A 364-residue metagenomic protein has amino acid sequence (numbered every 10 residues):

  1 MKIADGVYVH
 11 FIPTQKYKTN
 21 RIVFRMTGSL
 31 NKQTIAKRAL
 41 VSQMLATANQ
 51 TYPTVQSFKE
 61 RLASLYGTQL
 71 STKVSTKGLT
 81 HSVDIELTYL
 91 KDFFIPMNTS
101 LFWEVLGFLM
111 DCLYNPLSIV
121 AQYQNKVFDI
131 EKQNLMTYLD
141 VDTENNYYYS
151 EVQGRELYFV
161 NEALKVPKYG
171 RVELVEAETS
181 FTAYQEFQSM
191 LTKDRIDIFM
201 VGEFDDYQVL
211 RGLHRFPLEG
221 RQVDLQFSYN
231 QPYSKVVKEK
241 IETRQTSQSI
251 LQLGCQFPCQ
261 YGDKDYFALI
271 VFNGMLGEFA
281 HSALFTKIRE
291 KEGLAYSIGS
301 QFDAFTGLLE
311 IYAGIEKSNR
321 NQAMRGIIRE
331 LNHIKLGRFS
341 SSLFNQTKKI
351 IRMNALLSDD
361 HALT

Functional and structural regions predicted by a protein language model:
M1-Y66, R171-L174, Y184-K287, M324 (+1 more regions): His/Glu-rich zincin catalytic helix
H10-I12, K18-L30, A36, Q56-D111 (+5 more regions): M16 family metallopeptidases and their MPP-like homologs
A48, A121, D140, E144 (+9 more regions): Hydrophobic alpha-helical scaffolding
A48-T51, F93-P96, N115-Q124: Short, polar/flexible loop-turn hinges at active-site or ligand-entry regions and domain interfaces
K59, N115-L139, F227-Y233, H333-S358: Acidic/histidine-enriched alpha-helical segments
Q124-S189: Compact, aliphatic and Gly/Pro-tolerant "microcore" segments centered on a short helix or tight beta-hairpin and their
T137-V141, V237-I250, R352-A362: Short, low-order "capping/linker" segments at domain edges
